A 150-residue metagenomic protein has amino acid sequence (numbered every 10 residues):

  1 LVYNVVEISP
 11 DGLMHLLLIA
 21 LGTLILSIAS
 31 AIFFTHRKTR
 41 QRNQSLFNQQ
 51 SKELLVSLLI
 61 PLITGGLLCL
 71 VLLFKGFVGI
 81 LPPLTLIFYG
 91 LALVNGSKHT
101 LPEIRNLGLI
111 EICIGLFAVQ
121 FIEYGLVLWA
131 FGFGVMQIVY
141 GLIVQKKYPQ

Functional and structural regions predicted by a protein language model:
L1-G66, L70: Selected alpha-helical membrane-embedding segments in polytopic membrane proteins
P10-L17, K75-G79, I104, I122-L126: Membrane-interface helix-boundary signature
A20-L24, L58, P82-T85, Y89 (+4 more regions): Hydrophobic alpha-helical transmembrane segments of polytopic
L26-S30, T64, L68, Y89-A92 (+2 more regions): Membrane-embedded alpha-helical transmembrane segments of multi-pass integral membrane proteins
F33-F34, F47, F74-F77, F88 (+3 more regions): Phenylalanine-focused residue identity feature
R37-Q41, F74-V78, K146, Q150: Membrane-interface elements of multi-pass transporters and channels
S45-I104: Membrane-proximal helix-loop-helix units in multi-pass membrane proteins
A92-Q150: Terminal transmembrane helical module of multi-pass membrane proteins
